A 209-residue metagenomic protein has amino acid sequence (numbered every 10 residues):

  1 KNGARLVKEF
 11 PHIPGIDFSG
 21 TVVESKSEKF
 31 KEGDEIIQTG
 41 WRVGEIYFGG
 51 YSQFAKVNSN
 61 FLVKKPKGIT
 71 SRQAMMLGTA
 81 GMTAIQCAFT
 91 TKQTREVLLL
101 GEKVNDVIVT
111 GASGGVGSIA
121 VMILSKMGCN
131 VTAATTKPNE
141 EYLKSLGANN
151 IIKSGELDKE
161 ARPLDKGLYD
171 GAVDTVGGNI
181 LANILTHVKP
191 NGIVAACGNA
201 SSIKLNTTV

Functional and structural regions predicted by a protein language model:
N2-V43: Glycine-rich beta-strand-centered segment in the early N-terminal region that forms part of a ligand/cofactor-binding
S19, I37-Q38, K56, I108 (+1 more regions): Hydrophobic beta-strand signal
D34-I36, F54, K126, N130 (+1 more regions): Residue-level marker of beta-strand positions
G44-S59: A structural motif shared across PLP-dependent enzymes of the aminotransferase-like
M75-E156: Mid-domain Rossmann-like dinucleotide-binding core that forms the NAD(H)/NADP(H) cofactor-binding site
L157-G167: Short amphipathic alpha-helix with an adjacent loop that forms part of the alpha/beta core around
N179-V209: Glycine-rich phosphate-binding loop and adjacent beta-alpha segment of Rossmann(oid) nucleotide-cofactor-binding
